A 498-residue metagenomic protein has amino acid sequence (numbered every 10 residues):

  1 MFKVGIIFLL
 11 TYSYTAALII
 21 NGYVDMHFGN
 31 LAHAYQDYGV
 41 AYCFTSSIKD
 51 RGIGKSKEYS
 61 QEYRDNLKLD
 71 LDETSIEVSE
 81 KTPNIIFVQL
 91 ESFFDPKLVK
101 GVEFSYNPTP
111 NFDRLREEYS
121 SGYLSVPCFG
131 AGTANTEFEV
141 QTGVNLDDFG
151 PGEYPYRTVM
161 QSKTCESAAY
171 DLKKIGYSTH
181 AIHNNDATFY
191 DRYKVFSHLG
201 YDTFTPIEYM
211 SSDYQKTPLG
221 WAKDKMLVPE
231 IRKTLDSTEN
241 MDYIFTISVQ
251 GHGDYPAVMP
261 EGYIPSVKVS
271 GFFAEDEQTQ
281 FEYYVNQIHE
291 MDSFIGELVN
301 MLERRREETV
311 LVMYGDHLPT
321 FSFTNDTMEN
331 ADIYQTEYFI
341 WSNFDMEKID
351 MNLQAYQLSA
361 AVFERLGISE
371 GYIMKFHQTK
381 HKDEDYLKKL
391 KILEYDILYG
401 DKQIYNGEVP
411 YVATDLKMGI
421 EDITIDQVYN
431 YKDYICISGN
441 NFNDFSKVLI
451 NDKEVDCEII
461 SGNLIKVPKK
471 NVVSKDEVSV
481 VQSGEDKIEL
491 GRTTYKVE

Functional and structural regions predicted by a protein language model:
M1-P83, F104-Y123, T158-S162, E166 (+2 more regions): N-terminal secretory/membrane-targeting segments
T74-E80, L90, D95-V467, N471-E498: Solvent-exposed soluble domains appended to multi-pass membrane proteins
I85-Q89: Long, solvent-exposed extracytoplasmic domains/loops
